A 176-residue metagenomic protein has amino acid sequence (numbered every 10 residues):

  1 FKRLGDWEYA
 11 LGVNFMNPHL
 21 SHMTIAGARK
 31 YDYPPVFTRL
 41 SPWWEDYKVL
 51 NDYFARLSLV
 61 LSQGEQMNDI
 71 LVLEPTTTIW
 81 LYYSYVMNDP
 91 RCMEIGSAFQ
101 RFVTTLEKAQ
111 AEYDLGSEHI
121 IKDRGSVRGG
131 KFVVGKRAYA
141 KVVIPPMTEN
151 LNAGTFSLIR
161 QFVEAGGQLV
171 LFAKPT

Functional and structural regions predicted by a protein language model:
F1-T176: Carbohydrate-binding surfaces of carbohydrate-active enzymes
